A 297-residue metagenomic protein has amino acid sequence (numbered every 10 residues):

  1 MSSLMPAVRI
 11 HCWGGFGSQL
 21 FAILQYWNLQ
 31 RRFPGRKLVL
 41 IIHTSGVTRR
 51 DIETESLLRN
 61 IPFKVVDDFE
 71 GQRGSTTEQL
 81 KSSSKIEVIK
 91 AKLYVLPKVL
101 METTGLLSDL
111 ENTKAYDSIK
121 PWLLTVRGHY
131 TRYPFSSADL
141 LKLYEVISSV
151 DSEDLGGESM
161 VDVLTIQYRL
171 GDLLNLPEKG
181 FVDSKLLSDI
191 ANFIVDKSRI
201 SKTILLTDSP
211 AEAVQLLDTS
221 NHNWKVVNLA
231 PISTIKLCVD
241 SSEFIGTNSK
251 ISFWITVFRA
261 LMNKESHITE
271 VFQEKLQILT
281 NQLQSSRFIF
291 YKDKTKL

Functional and structural regions predicted by a protein language model:
S2-G14: Nucleotide-activated donor-dependent transferases that construct or modify glycoconjugates
H11-F21, V47-R49, N175-F181: A short, glycine/small-residue-rich beta-strand->loop->alpha-helix junction that serves as a flexible
F16, D196-I278, Q282: Donor-binding and catalytic core of enzymes assembling or modifying cell-surface/extracellular glycoconjugates
Q19-R31, L187-V195: Histidine-anchored nucleotide/phosphate-binding helix
R36-V47: A short beta-strand-loop structural module common to alpha/beta enzyme folds
T48-F63, E212-H222: Short, aromatic/basic amphipathic alpha-helical patches
I52-I200, Y291-D293: Secretory-pathway luminal glycosyltransferase catalytic domains
K275-L297: Leloir-type glycosyltransferase catalytic cores
